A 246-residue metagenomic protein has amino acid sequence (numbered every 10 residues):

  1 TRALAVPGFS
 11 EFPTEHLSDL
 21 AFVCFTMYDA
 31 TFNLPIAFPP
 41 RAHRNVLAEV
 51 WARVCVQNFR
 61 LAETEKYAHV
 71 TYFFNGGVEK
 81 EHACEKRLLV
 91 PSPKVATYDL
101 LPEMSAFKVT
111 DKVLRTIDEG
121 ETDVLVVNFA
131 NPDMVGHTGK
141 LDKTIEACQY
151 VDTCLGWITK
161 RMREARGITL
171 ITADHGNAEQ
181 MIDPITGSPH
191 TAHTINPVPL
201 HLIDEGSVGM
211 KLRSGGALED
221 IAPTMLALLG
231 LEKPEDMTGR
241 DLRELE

Functional and structural regions predicted by a protein language model:
T1-E246: Feature captures the catalytic ectodomains and active-site-proximal regions of enzymes that hydrolyze or transfer
